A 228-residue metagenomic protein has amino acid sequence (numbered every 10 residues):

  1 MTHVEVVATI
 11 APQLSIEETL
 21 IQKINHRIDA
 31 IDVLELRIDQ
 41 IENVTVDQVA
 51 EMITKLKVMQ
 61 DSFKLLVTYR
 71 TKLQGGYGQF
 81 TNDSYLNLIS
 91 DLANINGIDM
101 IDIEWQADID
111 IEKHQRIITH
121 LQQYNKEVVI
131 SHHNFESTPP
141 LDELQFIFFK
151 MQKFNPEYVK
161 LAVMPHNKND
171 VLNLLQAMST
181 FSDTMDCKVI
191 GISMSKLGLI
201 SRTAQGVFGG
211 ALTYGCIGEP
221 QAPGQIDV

Functional and structural regions predicted by a protein language model:
M1-R70: Conserved N-terminal beta1-alpha1 strand-loop-helix module at the mouth
T2-V6, A30-D32, D61-L65, G97-D99 (+3 more regions): Short, well-ordered coil/turn segments that N-cap beta-strands
H3-T19, T71-D83, S131-D142: Active-site mouth loops of central-metabolism enzymes
T9, V33-N43, T68, Y85 (+4 more regions): Catalytic beta/alpha-barrel core
I21-I24, V46-K57, L86-I89, H114-I118 (+2 more regions): Generic structural signal for well-ordered alpha-helices, preferentially at hydrophobic/aromatic core positions
H26-R27, A93-N94, Q152: Non-catalytic positions within long, well-ordered alpha-helices that form the structural scaffold/packing of enzyme
Q48-L56, Q60-M100: Hydrophobic/aromatic-rich structural module bridging two neighboring secondary-structure elements via a short loop
Q106-V228: Catalytic alpha/beta core domains of metabolic enzymes, predominantly
